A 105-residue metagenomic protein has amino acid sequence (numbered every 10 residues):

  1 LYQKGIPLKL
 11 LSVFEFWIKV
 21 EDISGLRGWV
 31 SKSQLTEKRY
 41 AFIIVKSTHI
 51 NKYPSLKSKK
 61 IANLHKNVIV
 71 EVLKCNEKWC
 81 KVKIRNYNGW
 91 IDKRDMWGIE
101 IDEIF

Functional and structural regions predicted by a protein language model:
L1-E15, E21-S55, K59-N63, I69-E71 (+1 more regions): Boundary regions of SH3-family modules and the immediately adjacent low-complexity/disordered segments in eukaryotic
K74: Residue-level detector of conserved, function-critical positions
